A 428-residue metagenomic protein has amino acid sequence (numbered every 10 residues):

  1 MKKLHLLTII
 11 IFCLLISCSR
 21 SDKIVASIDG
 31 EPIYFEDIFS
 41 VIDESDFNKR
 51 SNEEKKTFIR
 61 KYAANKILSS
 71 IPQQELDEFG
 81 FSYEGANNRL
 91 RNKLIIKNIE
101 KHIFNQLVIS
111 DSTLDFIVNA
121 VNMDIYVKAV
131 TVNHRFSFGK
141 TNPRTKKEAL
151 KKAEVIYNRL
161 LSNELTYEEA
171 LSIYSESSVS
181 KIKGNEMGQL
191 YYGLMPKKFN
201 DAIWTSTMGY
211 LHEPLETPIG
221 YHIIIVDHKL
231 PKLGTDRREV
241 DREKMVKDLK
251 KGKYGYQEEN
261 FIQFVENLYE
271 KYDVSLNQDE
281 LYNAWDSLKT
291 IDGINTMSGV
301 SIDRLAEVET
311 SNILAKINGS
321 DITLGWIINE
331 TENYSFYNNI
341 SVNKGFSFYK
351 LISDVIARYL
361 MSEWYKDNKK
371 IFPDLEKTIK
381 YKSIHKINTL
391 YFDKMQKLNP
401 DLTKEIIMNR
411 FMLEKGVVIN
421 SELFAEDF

Functional and structural regions predicted by a protein language model:
K2-I9: Sec-dependent signal peptide recognition, specifically the positively charged N-region followed immediately by
L14-S17: C-terminal motif of bacterial Sec signal peptides marking the signal peptidase cleavage site
S19-S21: Bacterial signal peptide processing site
I24-I28, L211-T217, I313-I317: Short acidic-hydrophobic surface loop/beta-edge motif
F35, N65, S69, I96-K97 (+2 more regions): Alpha-helical transmembrane segments of polytopic integral membrane proteins, especially the permease/helical cores
F35-F58, E84-F104, D115-S162, S172 (+7 more regions): Well-structured core secondary-structure elements of compact alpha/beta domains
N48-E78: N-terminal, post-signal-peptide region of Sec/Tat-exported proteins
